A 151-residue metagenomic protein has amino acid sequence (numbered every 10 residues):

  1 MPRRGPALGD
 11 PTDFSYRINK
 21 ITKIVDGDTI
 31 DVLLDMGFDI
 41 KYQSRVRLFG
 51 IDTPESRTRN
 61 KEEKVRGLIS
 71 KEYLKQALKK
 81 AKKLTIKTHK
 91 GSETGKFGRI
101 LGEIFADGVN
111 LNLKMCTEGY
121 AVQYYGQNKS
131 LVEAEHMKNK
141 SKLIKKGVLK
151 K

Functional and structural regions predicted by a protein language model:
M1-K151: Small beta-barrel nucleic-acid-binding modules, primarily SNase/OB-fold domains and secondarily Tudor-like barrels
